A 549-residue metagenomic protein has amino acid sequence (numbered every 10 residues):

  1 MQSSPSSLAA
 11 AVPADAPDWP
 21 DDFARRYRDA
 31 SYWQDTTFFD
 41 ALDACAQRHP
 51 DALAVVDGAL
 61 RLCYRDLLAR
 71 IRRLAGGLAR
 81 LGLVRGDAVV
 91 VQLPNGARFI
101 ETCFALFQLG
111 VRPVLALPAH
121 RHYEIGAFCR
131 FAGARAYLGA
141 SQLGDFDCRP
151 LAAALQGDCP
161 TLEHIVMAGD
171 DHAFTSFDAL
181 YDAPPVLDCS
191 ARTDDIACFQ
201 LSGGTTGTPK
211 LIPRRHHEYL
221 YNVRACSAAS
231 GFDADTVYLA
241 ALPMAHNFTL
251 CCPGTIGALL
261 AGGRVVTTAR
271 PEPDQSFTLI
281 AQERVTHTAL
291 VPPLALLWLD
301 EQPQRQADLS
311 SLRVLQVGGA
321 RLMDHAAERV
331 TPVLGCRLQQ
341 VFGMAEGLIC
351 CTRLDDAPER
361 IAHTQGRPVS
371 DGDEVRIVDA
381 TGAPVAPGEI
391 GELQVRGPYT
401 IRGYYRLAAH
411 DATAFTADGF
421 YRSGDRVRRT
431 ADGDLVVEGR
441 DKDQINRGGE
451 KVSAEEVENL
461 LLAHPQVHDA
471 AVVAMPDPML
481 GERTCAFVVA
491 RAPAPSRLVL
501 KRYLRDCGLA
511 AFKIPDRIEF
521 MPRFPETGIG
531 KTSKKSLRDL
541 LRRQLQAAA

Functional and structural regions predicted by a protein language model:
M1-A9, R80-L81, V111-D178, A492-P493: Structural core segment of the AMP-binding/adenylate-forming
Y32-D43, D51-G96, I100-F104, R121-G126 (+3 more regions): Conserved AMP-binding/adenylate-forming core of the ANL superfamily
C63-R65, A197-R224: Conserved AMP-binding A3 loop
H120-R130, Y137-G139, G397, R402-G403 (+4 more regions): AMP-binding/adenylate-forming catalytic core of the ANL superfamily
M167, L509-K531, A548: AMP-binding/adenylate-forming catalytic domain of the ANL superfamily
L220-V237, N247-H287, D300-Q302: Conserved AMP-binding/adenylation subdomain of ANL enzymes
V285-L290, L299-R360, E374, A383: Gly/Ser/Thr-rich phosphate-binding loop
P368-G372, T381-A414, V452: Conserved ATP/PPi-binding loop(s) of AMP-dependent carboxylate-activating enzymes
